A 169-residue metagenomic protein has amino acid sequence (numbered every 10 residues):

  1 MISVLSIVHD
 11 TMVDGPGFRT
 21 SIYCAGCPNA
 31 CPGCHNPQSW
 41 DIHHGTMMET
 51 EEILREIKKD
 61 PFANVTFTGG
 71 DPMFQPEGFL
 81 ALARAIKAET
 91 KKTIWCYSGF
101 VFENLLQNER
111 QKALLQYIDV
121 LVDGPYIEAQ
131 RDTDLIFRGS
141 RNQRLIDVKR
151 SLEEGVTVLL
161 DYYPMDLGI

Functional and structural regions predicted by a protein language model:
M1-Y23, P32, N36-I42, T157 (+1 more regions): N-terminal [4Fe-4S]-dependent radical SAM core
I2-L5, F18, N36-E109, A113-L114: Conserved Radical SAM active-site core
V8, G124-P125, K149: Residues at the C-termini of beta-strands that transition into short coil/loop
P72, Y126-I127: Short glycine-rich anion-binding loops that position phosphate/pyrophosphate groups of nucleotides and phosphorylated
Q75-R84, T90, R131-I169: P-loop/Walker A phosphate-binding loop and immediately adjacent motor/lid segment at beta-alpha junctions
D119: Receiver (REC) domain switch/active-site residues of two-component response regulators
